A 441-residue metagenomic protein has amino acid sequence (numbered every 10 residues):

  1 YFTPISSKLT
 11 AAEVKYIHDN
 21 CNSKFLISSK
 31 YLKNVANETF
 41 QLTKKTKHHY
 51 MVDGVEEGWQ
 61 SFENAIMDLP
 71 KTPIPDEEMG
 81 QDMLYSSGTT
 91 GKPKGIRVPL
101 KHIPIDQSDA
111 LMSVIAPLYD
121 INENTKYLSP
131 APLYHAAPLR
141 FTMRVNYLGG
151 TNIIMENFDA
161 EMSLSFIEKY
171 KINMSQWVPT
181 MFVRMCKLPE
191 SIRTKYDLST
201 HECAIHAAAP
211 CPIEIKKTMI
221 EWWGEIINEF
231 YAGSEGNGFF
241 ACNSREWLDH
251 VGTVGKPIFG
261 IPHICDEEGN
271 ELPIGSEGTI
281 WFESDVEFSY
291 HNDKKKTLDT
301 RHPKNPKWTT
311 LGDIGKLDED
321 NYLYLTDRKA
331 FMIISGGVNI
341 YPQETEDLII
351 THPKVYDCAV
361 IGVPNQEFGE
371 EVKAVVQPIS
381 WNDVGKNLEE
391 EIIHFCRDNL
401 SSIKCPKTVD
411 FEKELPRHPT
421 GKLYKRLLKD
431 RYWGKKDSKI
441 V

Functional and structural regions predicted by a protein language model:
Y1-I27, G95-R97, T151-N157, N228: Short beta-strand->loop structural element characteristic of the AMP-binding/adenylate-forming
Y1-I5, V14-K15, V114-P117, A136-L148 (+2 more regions): Hydrophobic alpha-helical segments in the ANL/AMP-binding
L9, K15-Y16, L26, S165 (+10 more regions): AMP-binding/adenylate-forming catalytic core of the ANL superfamily
N34-L84, K92, K101-M112, L188-S191: ANL superfamily adenylate-forming
L84, Y147-L148, I172-W177, L188-H250 (+3 more regions): Gly/Ser/Thr-rich phosphate-binding loop
K94-R97, D109-I115, Y127, L164-F166 (+8 more regions): Adenylate-forming
P104-P130, Y134-M174, L188: Conserved AMP-binding/adenylation subdomain of ANL enzymes
P210, D249-D293, T300, D320: Adenylate-forming AMP-binding core of the ANL superfamily, especially NRPS adenylation
